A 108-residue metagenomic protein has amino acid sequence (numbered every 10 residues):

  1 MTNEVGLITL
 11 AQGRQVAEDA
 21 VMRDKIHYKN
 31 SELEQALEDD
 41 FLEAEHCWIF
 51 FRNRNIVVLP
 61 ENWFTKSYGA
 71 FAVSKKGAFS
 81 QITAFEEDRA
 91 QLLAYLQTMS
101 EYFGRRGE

Functional and structural regions predicted by a protein language model:
M1-L37: Short, non-transmembrane alpha-helical segments in secretory-pathway proteins
T2-V5, Q15-D19, N55-V58, K75-K76 (+1 more regions): Long, contiguous binding/interaction regions
D24, L37, A44-C47, Q91 (+1 more regions): A general marker of short, structured functional hotspots
K29-A72: Exposed beta-strand-loop-beta-strand "reactive/processing" segments of non-cytosolic proteins
K66-G104: A short, surface-exposed interaction/processing loop segment used at functional sites
